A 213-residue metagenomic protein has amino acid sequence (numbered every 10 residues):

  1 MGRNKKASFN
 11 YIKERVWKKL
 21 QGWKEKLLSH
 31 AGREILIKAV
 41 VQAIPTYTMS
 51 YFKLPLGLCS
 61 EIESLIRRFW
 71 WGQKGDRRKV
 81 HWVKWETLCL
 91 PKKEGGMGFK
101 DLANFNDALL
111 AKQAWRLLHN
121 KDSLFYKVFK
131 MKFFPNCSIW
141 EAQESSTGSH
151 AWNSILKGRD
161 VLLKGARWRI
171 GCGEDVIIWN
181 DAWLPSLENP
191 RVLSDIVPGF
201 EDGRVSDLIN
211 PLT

Functional and structural regions predicted by a protein language model:
M1-T213: A helix-boundary/hinge signal
